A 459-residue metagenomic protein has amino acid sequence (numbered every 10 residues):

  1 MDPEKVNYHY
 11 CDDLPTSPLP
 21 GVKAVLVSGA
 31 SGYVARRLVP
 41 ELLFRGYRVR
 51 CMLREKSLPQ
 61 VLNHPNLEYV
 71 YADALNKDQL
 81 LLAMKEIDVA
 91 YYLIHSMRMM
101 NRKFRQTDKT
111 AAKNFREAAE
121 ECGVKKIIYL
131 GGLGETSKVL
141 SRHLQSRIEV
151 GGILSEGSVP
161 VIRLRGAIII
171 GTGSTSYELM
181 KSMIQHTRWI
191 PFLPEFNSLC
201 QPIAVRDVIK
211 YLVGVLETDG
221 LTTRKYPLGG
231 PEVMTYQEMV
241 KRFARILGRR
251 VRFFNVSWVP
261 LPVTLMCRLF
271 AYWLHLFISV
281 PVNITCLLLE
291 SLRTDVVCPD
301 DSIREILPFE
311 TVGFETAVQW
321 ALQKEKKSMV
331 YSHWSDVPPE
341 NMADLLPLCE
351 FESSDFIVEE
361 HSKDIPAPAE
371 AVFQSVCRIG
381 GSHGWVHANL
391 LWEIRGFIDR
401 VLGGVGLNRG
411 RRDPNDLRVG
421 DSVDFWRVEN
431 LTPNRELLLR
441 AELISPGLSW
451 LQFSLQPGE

Functional and structural regions predicted by a protein language model:
D2-K5, D13-L19, A24, V215-T285 (+1 more regions): Mid/C-terminal beta-alpha module of Rossmann-like enzyme folds, strongest in SDR-family dehydrogenases/epimerases
D2-V6, R102, L179-Q201, R245 (+3 more regions): Alpha-helical membrane-targeting segments
Y8-Y47: N-terminal Rossmann NAD(P)H-binding glycine-rich loop of SDR-like oxidoreductase domains
S17-P20, R45, S137-R249, Y272 (+1 more regions): Oxidoreductase cofactor-interface core, primarily capturing Rossmann-like NAD(P)-dependent enzymes
S28, M52, L93, I127-G132 (+1 more regions): SDR active-site strand-loop-helix element
Y47-R54: Conserved glycine-rich Rossmann-like NAD(P)H-binding loop of the short-chain dehydrogenase/reductase
S57-C122, G132-V139: NAD(P)H-binding glycine-rich loop region in Rossmannoid oxidoreductase-like domains and their noncatalytic homologs
F356-I357, D364-P446, W450, P457: Glycine-rich portal/gate segments that line the openings of hydrophobic small-molecule binding cavities
